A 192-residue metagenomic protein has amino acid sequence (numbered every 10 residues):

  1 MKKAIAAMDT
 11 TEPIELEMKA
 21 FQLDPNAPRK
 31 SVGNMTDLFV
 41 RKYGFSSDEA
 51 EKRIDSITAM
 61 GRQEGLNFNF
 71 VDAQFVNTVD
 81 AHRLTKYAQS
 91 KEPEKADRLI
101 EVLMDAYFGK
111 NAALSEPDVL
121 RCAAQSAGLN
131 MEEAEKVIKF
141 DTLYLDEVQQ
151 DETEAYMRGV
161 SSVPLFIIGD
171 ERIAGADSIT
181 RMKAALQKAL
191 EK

Functional and structural regions predicted by a protein language model:
M1-I14, M18, K86-K192: C-terminal cap of thioredoxin/glutaredoxin-like
K2-F108: Structural alpha/beta surface segment adjacent to cysteine/selenocysteine redox centers across thiol/disulfide enzymes
